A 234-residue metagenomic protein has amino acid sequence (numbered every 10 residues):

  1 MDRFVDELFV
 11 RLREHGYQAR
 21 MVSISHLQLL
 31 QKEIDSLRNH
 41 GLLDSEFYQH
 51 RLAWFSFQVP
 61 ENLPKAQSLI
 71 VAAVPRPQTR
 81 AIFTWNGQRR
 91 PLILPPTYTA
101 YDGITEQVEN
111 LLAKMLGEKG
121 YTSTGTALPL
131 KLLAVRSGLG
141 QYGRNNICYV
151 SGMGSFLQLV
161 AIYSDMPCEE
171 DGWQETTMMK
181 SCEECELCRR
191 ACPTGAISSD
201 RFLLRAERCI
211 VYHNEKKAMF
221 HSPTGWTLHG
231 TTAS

Functional and structural regions predicted by a protein language model:
M1-S181, K217, H221, T227-S234: Auxiliary alpha/beta "docking" domains used to position bulky ligands
L187-S234: Iron-sulfur cluster-binding cysteine motifs and their immediate structural context in ferredoxin-like electron-transfer
